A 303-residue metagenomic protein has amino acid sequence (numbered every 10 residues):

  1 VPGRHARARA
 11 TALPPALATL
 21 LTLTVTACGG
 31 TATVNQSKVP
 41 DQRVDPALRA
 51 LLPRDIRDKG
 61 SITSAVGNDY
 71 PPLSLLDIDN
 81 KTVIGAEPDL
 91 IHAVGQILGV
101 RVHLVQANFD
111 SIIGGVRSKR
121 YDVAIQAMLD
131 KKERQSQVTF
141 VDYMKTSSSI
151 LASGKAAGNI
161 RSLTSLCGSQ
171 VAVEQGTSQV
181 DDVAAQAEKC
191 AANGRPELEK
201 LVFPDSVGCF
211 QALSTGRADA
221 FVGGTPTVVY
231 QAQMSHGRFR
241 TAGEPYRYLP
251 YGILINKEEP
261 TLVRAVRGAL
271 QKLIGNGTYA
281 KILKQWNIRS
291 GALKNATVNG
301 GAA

Functional and structural regions predicted by a protein language model:
V1-A16: Bacterial N-terminal signal peptides that target proteins for export
T24-A27: C-terminal motif of bacterial Sec signal peptides marking the signal peptidase cleavage site
G29, V34-A47, P88-I97, A156 (+4 more regions): Extended ligand-binding regions for polar small-molecule ligands
V34-I125: Extracytoplasmic small-molecule ligand-binding "clamshell" domains of the periplasmic binding protein/Venus flytrap
N68, K145-A152, V229, Q233-Q271 (+1 more regions): Periplasmic-binding protein-like
P71, V83-Q96, M128-L129, T146-S206 (+2 more regions): Bilobed "Venus flytrap"/periplasmic-binding protein-like clamshell domains and structurally analogous long
R101-T164: Acidic, polar ligand-binding/catalytic clefts
S111, M128-Q135, A184-Q186, S214-R247: A ligand-binding cleft/hinge motif common to bilobed small-molecule-binding domains
